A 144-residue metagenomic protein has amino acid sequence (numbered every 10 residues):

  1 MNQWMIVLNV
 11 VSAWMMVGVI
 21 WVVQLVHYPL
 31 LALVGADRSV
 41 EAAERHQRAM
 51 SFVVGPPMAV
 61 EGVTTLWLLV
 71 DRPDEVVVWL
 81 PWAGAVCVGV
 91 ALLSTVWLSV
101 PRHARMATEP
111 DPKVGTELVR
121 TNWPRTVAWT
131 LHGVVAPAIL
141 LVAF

Functional and structural regions predicted by a protein language model:
N2-V60, A104-E117: Interfacial loop at the N-terminal end of multi-pass membrane proteins
V54-W67, R125-V134: Core segments of transmembrane alpha-helices that mediate helix-helix packing or line hydrophobic substrate/ligand
T64-G89: Transmembrane helix-loop-helix
G89-W97: Mid-bilayer segments of alpha-helical transmembrane spans in multi-pass integral membrane proteins that mediate
P112-L131: Alpha-helical transmembrane segments of multi-pass integral membrane proteins, characterized by long hydrophobic
A136-F144: Juxtamembrane boundary at the C-terminal end of a transmembrane helix
